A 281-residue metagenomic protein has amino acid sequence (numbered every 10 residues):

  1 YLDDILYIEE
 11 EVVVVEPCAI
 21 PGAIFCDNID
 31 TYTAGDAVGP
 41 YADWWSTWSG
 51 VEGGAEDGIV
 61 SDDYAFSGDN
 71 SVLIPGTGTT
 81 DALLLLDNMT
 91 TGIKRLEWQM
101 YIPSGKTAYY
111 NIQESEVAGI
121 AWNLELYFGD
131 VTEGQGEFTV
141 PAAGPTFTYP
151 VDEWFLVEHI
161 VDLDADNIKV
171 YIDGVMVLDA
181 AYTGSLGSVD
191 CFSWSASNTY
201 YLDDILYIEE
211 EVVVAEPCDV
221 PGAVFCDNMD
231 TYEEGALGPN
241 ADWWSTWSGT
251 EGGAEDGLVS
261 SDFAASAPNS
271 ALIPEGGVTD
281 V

Functional and structural regions predicted by a protein language model:
D3-L6, E10-V51, D203, E211-G249: Extracellular carbohydrate-recognition regions
Y32, N88-T91, E97-G105, Q113-S115 (+2 more regions): Solvent-exposed strand-to-loop "edge" motifs in beta-rich extracellular domains
D36-S71, V214, G235-E275: Extracellular glycan-recognition surfaces and repeat-rich motifs
I59, L85-M89, I102, T107-Q135 (+1 more regions): Glycan-recognition/cleft segments
D69-R95, T107, I120-A121, P141 (+1 more regions): Secreted extracellular polysaccharide-interacting domains
L96-W98, D152-L163, I168-V170, M229: Short tryptophan-centered beta-strand motifs in secreted/extracellular beta-sheet-rich domains of glycan-recognition
G136-L156: Short, aromatic/His-centered strand-loop micro-motif at the edge of beta-sheets
A180-Y207: Flexible glycan-contacting loops in extracellular carbohydrate-active proteins
